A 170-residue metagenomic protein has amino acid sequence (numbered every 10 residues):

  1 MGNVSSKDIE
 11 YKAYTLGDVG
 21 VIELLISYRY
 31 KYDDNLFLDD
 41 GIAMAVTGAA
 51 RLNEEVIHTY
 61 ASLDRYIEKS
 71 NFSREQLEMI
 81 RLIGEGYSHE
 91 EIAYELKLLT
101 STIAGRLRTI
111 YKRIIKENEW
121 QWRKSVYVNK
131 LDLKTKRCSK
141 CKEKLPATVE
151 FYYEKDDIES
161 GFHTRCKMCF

Functional and structural regions predicted by a protein language model:
M1-K69, R123-V126: N-terminal interaction/assembly modules
V56, Y60, S73-L77, L107: Short, leucine-enriched amphipathic alpha-helices that occur as contiguous helical runs
K69-Y87: Short amphipathic alpha helix immediately N-terminal
L77, E90-E91, S101: Residues within the helices of the helix-turn-helix
Y94-W120: DNA-recognition helix of helix-turn-helix
Y111-T135: C-terminal edge and immediately downstream basic/flexible tail or linker adjoining helix-turn-helix-like DNA-binding
L133-F170: BZIP DNA-binding basic region
